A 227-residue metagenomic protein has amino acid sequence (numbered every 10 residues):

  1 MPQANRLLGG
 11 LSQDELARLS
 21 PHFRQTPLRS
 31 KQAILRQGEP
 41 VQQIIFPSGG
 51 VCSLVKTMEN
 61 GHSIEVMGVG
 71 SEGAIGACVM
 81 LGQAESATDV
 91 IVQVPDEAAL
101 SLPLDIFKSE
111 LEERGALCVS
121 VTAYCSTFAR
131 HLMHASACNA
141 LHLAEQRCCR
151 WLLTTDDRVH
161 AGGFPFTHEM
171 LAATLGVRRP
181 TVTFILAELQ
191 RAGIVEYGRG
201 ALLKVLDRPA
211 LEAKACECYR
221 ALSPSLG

Functional and structural regions predicted by a protein language model:
M1-R29, A74-I75, V79-L81: Cyclic nucleotide-binding regulatory module and flanking cytosolic helices
G10, G68, A99-S101, P165 (+1 more regions): Short aromatic/basic micro-patch
D14, G49, D105-I106, E169 (+1 more regions): Alpha-helix/helix-capping structural signal
L19, V55, A77-C78, S109-E110 (+1 more regions): Residues that scaffold the ATP/ADP-binding catalytic core of kinase and kinase-like folds
Q32-P95: Cyclic nucleotide-binding regulatory domains
M67-S126, R130, H134: Cyclic-nucleotide recognition modules
Q93-P95, L111-R178: Polybasic "coupling" helices that flank or enter modular domains
L153-G227: Phosphate-/nucleic-acid-contacting segments
